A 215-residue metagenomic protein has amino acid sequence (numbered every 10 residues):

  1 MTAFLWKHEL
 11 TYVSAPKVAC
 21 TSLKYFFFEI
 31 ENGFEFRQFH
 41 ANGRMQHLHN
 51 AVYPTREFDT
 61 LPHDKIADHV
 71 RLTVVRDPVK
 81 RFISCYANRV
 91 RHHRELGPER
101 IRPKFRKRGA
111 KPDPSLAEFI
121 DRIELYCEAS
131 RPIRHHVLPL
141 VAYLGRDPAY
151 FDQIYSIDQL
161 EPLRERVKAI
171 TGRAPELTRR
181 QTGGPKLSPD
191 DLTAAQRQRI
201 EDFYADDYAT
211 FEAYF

Functional and structural regions predicted by a protein language model:
M1-F215: Membrane-interface amphipathic segments in extracytoplasmic regions
